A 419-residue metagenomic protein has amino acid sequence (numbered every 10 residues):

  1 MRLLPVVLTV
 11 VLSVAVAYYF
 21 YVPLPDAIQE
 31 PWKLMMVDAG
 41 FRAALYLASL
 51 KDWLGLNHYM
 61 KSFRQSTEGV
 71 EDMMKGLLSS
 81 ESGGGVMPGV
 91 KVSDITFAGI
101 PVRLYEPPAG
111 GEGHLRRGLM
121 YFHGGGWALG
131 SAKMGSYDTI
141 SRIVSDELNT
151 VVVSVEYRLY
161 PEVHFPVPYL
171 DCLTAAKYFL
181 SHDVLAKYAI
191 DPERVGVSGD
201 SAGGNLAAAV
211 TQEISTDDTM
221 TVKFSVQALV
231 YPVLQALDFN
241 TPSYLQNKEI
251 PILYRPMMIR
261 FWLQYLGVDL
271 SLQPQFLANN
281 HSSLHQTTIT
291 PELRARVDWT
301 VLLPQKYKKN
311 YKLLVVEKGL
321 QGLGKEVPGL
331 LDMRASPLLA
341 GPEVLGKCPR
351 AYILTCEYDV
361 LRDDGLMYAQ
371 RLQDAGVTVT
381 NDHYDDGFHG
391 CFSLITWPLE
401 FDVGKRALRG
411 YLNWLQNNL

Functional and structural regions predicted by a protein language model:
L4-R64, E81-L419: Alpha/beta-hydrolase superfamily serine-hydrolase fold, recognizing
Q65-S79: Short, basic/low-complexity N-terminal boundary segments at the transition from targeting/disordered tails
